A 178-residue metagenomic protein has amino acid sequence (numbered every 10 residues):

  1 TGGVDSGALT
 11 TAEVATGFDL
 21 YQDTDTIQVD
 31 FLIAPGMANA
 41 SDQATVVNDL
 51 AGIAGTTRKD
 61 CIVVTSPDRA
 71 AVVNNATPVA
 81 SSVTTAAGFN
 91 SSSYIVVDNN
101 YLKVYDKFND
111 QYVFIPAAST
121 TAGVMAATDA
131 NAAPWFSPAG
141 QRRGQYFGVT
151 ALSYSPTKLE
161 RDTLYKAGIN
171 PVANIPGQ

Functional and structural regions predicted by a protein language model:
T1-Q178: A glycine- and small-residue-enriched flexible loop/hinge signal that marks low-structured segments
